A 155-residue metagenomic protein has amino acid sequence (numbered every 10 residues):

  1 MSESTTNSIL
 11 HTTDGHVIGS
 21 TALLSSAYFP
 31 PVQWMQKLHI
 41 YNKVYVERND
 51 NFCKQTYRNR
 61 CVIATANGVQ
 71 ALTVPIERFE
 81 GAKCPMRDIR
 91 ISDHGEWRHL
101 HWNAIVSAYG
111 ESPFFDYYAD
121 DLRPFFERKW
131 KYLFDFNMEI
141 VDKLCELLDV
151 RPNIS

Functional and structural regions predicted by a protein language model:
S2-S155: Residues lining hydrophobic/aromatic ligand-binding pockets adjacent to catalytic sites
